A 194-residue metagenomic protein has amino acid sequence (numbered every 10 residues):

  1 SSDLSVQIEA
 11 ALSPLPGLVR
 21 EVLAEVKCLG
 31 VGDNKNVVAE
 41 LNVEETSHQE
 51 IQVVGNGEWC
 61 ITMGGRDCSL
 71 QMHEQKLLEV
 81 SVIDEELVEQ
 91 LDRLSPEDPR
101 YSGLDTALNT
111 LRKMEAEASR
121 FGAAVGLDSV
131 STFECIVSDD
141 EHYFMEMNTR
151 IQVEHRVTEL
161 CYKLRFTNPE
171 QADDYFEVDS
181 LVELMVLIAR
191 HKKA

Functional and structural regions predicted by a protein language model:
S2-A194: ATP-dependent carboxylate activation and anion-phosphoryl transfer catalytic cores that bind Mg-ATP to form
